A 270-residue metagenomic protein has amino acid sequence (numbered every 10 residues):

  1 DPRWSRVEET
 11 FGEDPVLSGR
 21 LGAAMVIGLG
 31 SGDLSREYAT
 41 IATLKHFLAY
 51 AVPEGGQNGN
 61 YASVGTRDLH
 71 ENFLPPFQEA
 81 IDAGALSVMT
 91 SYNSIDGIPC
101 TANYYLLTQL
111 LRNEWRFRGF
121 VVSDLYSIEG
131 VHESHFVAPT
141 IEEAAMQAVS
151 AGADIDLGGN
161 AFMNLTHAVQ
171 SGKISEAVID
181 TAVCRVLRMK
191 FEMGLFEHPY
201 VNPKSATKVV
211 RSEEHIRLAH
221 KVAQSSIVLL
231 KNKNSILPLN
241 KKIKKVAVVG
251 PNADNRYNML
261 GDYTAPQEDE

Functional and structural regions predicted by a protein language model:
D1-E270: Glycoside hydrolase catalytic-domain context in secreted enzymes
